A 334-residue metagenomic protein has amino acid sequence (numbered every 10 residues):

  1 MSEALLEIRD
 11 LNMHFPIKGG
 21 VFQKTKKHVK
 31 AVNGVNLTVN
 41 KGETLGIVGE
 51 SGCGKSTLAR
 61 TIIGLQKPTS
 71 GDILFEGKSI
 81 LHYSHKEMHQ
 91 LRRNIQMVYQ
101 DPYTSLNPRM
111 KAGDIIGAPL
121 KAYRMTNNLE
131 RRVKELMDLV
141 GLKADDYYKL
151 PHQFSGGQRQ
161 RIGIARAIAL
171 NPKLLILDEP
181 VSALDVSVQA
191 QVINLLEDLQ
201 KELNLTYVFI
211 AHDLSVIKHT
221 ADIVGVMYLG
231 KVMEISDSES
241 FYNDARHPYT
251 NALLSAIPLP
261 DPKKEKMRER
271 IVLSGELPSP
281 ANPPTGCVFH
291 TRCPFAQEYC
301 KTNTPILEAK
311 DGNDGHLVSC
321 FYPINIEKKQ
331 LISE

Functional and structural regions predicted by a protein language model:
A4, K18-Q23, D237-E334: Short catalytic/signature loops enriched in Gly
I63: Helix-to-loop junction immediately C-terminal to a conserved catalytic motif
G71-S79, L91: Conserved ABC transporter NBD signature motif
N128-D145, L254-S255: Conserved ABC ATPase "signature" region
L150-F154, Q158: Conserved ABC ATPase signature
A169-K173: A short, proline-enriched helix->beta-strand linker immediately N-terminal to the Walker B motif in ABC-type P-loop
L184, V188-K266: P-loop NTP-binding/switch modules centered on Walker-like glycine-rich loops
